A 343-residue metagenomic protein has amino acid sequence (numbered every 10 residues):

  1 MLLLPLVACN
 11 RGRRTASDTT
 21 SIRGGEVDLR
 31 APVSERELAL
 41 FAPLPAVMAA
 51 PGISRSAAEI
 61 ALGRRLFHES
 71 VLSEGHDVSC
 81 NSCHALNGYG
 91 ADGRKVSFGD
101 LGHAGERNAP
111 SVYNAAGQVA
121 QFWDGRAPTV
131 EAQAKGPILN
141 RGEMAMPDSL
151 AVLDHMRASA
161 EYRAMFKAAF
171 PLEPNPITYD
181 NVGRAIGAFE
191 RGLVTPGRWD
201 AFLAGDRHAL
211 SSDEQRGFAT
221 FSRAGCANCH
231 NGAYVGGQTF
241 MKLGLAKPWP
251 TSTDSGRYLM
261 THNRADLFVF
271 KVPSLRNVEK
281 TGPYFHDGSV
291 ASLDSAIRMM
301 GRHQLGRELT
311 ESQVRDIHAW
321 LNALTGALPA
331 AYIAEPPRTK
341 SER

Functional and structural regions predicted by a protein language model:
M1-P5: Bacterial N-terminal signal peptides
L6-R343: Periplasmic c-type cytochrome electron-transfer domains
